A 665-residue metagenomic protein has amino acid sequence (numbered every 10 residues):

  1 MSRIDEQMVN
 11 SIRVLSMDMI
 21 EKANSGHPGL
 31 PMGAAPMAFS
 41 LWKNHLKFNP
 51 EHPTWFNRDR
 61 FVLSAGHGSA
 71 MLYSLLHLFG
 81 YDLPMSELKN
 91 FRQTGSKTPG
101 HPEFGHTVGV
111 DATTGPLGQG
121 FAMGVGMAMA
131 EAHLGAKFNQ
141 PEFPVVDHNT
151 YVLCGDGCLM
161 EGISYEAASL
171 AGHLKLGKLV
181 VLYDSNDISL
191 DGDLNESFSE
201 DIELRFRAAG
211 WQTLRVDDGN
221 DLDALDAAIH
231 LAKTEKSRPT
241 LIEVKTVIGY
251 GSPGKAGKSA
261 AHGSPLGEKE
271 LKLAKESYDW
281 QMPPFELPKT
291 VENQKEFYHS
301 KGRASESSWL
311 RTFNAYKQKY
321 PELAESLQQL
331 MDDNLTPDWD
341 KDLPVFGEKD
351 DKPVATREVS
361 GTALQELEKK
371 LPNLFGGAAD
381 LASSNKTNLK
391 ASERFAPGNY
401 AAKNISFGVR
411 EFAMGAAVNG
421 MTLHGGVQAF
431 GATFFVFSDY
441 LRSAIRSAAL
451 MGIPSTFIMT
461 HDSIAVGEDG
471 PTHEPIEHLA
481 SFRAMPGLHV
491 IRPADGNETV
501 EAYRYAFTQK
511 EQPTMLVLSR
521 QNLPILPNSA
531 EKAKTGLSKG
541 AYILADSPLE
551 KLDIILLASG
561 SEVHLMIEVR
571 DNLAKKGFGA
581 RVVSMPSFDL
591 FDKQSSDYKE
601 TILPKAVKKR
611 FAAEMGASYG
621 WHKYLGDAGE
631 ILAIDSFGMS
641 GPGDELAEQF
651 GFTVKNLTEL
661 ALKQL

Functional and structural regions predicted by a protein language model:
S2-V14, N44-F48, M85-H106, A382-A396 (+2 more regions): Acidic-glycine-rich active-site phosphate/pyrophosphate-binding loop
S11, L15-A23, P50-D59, P99-T113 (+5 more regions): Glycine/charged-rich beta-loop-alpha catalytic/anionic-binding loops adjacent to active sites
A23-A35, F61-H67, R92, P102-M123 (+9 more regions): Active-site nucleophile and cofactor-binding loops and adjacent substrate-binding regions of central metabolic enzymes
G33-L174, N388-L389, M421: Cofactor-binding active-site loop characterized by glycine-rich and histidine/acidic residues
Q93-G105, M129, H133-D147, S164-E286 (+3 more regions): Thiamine diphosphate
N149-G155, L159, A167, H424 (+2 more regions): A structural-propensity feature for long, helix-poor, extended segments
R311-P454, K532-Y542, E550, L557-G560 (+2 more regions): Non-catalytic terminal/interface segments that mediate subunit docking, oligomerization, and allosteric communication
